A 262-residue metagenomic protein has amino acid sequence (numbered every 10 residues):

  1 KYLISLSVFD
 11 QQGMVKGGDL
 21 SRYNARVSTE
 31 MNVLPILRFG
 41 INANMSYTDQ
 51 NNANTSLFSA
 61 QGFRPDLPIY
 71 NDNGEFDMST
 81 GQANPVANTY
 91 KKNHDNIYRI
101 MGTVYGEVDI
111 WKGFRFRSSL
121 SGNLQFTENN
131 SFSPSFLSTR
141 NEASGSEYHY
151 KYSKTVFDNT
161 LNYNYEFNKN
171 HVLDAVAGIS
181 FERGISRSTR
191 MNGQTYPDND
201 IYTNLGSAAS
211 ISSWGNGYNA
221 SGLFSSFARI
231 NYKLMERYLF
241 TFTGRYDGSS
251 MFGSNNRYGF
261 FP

Functional and structural regions predicted by a protein language model:
K1, G13-G18, N24-M101, R117-S225 (+1 more regions): Surface-exposed loop/interface segments of Gram-negative outer-membrane beta-barrel transport/assembly proteins
V8, M31-N32, A43, G106-V108 (+4 more regions): Residue-level signature of outer-membrane beta-barrel architecture
A25-V27, S118, F157-N159, F224-I230 (+3 more regions): Extended, hydrophobic alpha-helical segments in both membrane/secreted and soluble proteins
Y105-R115, S119-S121: N-terminal capping/interface segment
